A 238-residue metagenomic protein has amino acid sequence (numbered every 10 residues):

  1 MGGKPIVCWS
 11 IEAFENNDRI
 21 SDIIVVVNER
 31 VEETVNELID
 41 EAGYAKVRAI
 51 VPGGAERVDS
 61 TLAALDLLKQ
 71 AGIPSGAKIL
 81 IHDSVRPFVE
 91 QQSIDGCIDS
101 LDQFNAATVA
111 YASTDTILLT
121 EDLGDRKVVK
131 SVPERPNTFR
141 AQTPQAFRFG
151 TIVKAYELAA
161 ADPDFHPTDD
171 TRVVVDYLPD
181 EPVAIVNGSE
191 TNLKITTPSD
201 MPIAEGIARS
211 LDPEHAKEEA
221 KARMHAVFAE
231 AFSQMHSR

Functional and structural regions predicted by a protein language model:
M1-T34: N-terminal glycine-rich phosphate-binding loop and ensuing alpha1 helix
V7, A64, H82-D83, A112 (+2 more regions): Residue-level signal for inorganic ion chemistry
I11-E15, I39, L68, V174: Hydrophobic C-terminal alpha-helix "anchor/cap" residues
V35-N36, C97, A204: Hydrophobic packing residues within well-ordered alpha-helices of enzyme cores
D40-A77, T171: Short phosphate-binding loop-to-helix
S75, F88-V186, H225-R238: Conserved core of the sugar-phosphate nucleotidyltransferase
D180-I185, S189-L193, P198-S210: Alpha-helical transmembrane bundles and membrane-interface segments of multipass inner-membrane proteins
D200-R238: Left-handed beta-helix
